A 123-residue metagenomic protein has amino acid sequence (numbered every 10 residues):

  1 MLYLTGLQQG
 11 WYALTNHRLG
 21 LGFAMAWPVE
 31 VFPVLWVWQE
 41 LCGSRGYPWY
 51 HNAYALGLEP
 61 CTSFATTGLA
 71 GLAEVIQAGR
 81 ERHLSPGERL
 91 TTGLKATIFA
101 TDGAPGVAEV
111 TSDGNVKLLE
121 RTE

Functional and structural regions predicted by a protein language model:
M1-H83, R89: A contiguous, surface-exposed recognition patch within enzymatic or periplasmic domains that forms
V29, T62, A96-D102: Non-catalytic surface loops within mature trypsin-like serine protease
R82-A100: Short Pro-Gly-centered flexible turn/kink motifs
A100-E123: Terminal connector regions
